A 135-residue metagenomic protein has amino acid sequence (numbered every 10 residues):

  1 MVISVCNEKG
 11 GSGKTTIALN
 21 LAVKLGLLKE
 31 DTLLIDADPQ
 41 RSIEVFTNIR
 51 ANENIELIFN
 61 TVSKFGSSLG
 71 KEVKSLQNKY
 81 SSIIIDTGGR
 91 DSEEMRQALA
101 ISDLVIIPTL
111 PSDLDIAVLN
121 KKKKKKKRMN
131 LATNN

Functional and structural regions predicted by a protein language model:
M1-N135: P-loop NTP-binding core
